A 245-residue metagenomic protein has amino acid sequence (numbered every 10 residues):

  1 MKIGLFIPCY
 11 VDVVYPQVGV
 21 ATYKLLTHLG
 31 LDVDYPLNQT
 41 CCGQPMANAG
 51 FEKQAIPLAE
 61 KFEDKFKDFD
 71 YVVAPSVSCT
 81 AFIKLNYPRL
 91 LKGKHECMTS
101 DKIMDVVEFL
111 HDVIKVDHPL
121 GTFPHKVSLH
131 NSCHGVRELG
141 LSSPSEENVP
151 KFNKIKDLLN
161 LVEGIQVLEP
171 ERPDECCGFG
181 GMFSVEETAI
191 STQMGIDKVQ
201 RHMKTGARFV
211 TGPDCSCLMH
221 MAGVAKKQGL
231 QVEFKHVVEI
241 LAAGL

Functional and structural regions predicted by a protein language model:
M1-L245: Iron-sulfur cluster-binding electron-transfer modules in prokaryotic oxidoreductases
